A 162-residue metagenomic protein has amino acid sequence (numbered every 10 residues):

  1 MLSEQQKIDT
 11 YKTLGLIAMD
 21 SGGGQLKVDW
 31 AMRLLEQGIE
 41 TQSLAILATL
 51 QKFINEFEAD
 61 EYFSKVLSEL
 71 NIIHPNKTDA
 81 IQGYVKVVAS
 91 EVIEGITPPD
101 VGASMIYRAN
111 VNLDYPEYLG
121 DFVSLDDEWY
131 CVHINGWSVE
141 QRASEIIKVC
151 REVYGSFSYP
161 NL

Functional and structural regions predicted by a protein language model:
M1-L162: Acidic, Ser/Pro/Thr-rich low-complexity regulatory regions and the short amphipathic helical interaction modules they
